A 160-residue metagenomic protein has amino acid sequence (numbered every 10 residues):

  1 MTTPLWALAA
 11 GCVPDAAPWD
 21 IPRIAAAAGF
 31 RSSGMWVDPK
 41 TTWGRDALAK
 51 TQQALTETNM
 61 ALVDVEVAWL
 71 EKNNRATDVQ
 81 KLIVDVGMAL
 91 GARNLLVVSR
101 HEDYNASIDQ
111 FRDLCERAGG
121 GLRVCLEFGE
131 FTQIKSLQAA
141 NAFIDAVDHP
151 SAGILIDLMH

Functional and structural regions predicted by a protein language model:
M1-P18, E66-A68: Boundary/entry segment of secreted carbohydrate-active catalytic domains
T2-W6, I24-R31: A short, Lys/Arg-enriched amphipathic alpha-helix followed by its capping loop at the start of a domain
L8-A10, S33-M35, V97, L126 (+1 more regions): Conserved beta-strand positions
C12, G29, G91: Conserved functional loop/turn residues at catalytic and ligand-binding sites
W19-R23, A54-A61, L70-I156: Active-site acidic/histidine proton-transfer and metal-coordination neighborhood in alpha/beta enzyme cores
R31-D38, A61-E66, R93-L96: Short, well-structured secondary-structure segments
G34-T56, E102: Glycine-rich, proline-tolerant flexible connector loops at the mouths of alpha/beta enzymes
V37, V67, E130, L158-H160: Short, glycine/acidic-enriched loop or turn micro-motifs at the edges of active sites
